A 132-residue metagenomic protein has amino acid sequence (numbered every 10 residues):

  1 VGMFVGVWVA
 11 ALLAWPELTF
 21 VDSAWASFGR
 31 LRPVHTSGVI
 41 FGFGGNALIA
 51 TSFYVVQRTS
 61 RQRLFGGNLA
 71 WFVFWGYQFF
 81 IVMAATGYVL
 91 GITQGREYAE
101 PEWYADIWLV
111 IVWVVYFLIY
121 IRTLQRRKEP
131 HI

Functional and structural regions predicted by a protein language model:
V1-L18, F28-I92, W103-L124: Hydrophobic cores of alpha-helical transmembrane segments in multi-pass integral membrane proteins
A24-A26: Short hydrophobic "helix-edge" motifs at membrane interfaces and signal-peptide entry regions
G95-A99: Extended, aromatic/histidine-rich regions of cofactor-dependent oxidoreductases associated with respiratory
R127-I132: Cytoplasm-facing juxtamembrane segments at the starts of transmembrane helices in multi-pass membrane proteins
